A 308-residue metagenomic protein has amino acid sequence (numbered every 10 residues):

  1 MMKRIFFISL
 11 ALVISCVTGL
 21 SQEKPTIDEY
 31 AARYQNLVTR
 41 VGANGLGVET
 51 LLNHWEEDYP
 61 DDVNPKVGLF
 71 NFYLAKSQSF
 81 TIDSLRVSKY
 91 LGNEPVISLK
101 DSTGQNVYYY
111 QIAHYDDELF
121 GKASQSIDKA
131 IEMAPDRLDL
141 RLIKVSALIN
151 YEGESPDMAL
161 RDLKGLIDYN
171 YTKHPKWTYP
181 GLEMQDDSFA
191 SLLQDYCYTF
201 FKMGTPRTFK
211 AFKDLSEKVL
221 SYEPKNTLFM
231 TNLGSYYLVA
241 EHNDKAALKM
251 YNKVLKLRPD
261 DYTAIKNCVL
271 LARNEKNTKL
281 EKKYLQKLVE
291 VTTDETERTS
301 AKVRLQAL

Functional and structural regions predicted by a protein language model:
D28, A32, L46, F72-K129 (+3 more regions): Short coil/linker segments at helix-helix boundaries
H54-W55, A130, L166, K218-V219 (+2 more regions): Canonical positions in the second alpha-helix
P60-D61, P135-D136, Y171-T172, E223-K225 (+2 more regions): Short coil turns that delineate tetratricopeptide repeat
V67-G68, D139-S146, P175-G181, Q194-D195 (+4 more regions): Alpha-solenoid helical repeat scaffolds
L182-K253: Alpha-helical adaptor scaffolds
T199-K202, P206-D214, S221-K225, N274 (+1 more regions): Terminal, low-structured helical/coil segments at or just beyond the last alpha-helical repeat
